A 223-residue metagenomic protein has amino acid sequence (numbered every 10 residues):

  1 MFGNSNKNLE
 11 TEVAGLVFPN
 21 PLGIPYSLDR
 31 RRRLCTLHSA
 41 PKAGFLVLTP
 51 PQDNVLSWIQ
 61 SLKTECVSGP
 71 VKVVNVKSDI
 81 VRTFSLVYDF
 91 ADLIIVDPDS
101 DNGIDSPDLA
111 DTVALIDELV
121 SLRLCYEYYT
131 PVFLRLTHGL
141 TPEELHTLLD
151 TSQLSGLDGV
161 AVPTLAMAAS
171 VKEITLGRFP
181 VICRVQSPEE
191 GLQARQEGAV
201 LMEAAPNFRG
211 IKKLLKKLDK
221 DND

Functional and structural regions predicted by a protein language model:
M1-S78, L214-L218: N-terminal capping/small domains of soluble enzymes
F2-N4, P98-L115, L136-H138, P142-F179 (+1 more regions): Glycine/Thr-rich beta-alpha phosphate-binding loop at enzyme active sites
P21-G23, G44-V47, G69-N75, D92-I95 (+4 more regions): Structural preference for beta-strand elements that scaffold enzyme active sites
S27-D29, P51, N75-D79, D99-D101 (+4 more regions): Active-site beta-loop-alpha junctions enriched in small/polar residues
R32-S39, R82-T83, L140-L154, G177 (+2 more regions): Catalytic cores of alpha/beta
G44-D53, I94-S100, D158-M167, E190-K217: Glycine-rich phosphate-binding active-site loops on the catalytic face of alpha/beta enzymes
V55-P70, D108-L134, A166-C183, S187 (+1 more regions): Alpha-helix-loop-beta-strand connector modules within alpha/beta enzyme cores
V81-C125, P131, T137: Metal-dependent enolase-superfamily TIM-barrel catalytic cores that perform enediolate-based chemistry
